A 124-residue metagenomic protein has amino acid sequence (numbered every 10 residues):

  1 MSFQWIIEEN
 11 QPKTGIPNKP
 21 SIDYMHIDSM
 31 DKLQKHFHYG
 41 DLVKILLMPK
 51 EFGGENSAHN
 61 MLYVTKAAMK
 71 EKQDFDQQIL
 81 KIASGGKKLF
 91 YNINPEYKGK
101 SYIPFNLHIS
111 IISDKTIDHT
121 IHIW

Functional and structural regions predicted by a protein language model:
M1-N18, D118: Polybasic, low-complexity association/targeting segments
G15-W124: Domain-level detector of nuclease and nuclease-like folds in predominantly extracellular/periplasmic contexts
